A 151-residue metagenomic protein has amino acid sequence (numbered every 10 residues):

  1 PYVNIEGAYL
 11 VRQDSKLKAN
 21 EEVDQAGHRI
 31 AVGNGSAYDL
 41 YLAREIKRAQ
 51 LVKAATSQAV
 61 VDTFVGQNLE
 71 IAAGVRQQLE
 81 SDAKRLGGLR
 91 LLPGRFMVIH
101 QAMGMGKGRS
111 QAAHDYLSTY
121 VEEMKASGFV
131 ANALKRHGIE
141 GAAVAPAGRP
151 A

Functional and structural regions predicted by a protein language model:
Y2, V11-R29: Flexible hinge/capping segments at coil-to-helix
V3-Q13, R76, E80-E122, E140-A151: Periplasmic-binding protein-like
L10, R29-V32, A72, G104: Short, well-ordered beta-strand segments
R12-Q13, N34-S36, T56-S57, A73-E80 (+2 more regions): Beta->alpha turn/N-cap motifs
E21, R44-E45, S57-Q77, K84-L86: Short helices/loops that flank or line small-molecule/ion binding pockets
E21-A37, Q50-L51: Short loop->beta-strand "edge-of-pocket" segments that line small-molecule binding or catalytic clefts across diverse
V23, T63-G66, M103, L117: Hydrophobic residues within well-ordered alpha-helices
A37-A54, L91, E122-A151: Ligand-binding clefts/hinges and TM-proximal coupling segments of bilobed small-molecule sensing domains
